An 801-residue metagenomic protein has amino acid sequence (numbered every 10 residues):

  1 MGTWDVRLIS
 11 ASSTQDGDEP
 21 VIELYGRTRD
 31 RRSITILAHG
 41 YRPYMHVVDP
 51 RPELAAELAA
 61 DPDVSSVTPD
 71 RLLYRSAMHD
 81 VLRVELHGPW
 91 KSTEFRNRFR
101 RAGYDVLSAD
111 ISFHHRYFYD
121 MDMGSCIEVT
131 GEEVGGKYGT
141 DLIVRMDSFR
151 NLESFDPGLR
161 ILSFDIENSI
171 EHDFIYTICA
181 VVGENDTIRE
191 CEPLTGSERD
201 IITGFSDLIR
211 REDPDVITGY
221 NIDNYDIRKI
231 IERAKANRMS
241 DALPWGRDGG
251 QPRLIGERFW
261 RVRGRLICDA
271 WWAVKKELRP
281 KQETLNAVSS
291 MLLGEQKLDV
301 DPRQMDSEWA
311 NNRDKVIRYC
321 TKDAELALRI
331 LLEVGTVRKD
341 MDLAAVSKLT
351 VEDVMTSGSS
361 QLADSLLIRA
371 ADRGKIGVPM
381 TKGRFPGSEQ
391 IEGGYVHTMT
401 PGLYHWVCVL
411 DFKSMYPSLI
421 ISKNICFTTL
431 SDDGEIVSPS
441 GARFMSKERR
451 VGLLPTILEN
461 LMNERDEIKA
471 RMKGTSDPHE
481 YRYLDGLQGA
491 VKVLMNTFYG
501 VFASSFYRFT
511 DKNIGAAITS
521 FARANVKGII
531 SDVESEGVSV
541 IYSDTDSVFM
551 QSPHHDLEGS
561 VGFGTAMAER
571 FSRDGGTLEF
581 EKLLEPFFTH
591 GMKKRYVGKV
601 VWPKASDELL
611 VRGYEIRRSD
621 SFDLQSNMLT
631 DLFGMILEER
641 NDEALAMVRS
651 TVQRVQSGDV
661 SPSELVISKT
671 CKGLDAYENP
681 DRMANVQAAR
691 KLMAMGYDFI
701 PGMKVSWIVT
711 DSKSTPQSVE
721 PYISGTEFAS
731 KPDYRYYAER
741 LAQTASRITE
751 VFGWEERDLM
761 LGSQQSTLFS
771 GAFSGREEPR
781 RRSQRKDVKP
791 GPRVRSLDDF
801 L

Functional and structural regions predicted by a protein language model:
G2, S125-I127, D306-K423, E480-A524 (+4 more regions): Common nucleic-acid-contacting/processivity interface regions adjacent to the catalytic cores of nucleic-acid enzymes
G2-P62, G139-D141, D147-T218, N237: Conserved RNase H-like, two-metal-ion catalytic cores of nucleic-acid enzymes
R75-F155: N-terminal accessory regions of nucleic-acid-interacting proteins
E85, L152-F155, K691-L801: Low-complexity, acidic/Ser/Thr- and charged residue-rich accessory regions of DNA metabolism proteins
A109, M123-G124, E257, P379 (+3 more regions): Catalytic nucleotidyl-transfer cores of nucleotide-processing enzymes
I217, I227, A236-E325: Active-site-proximal helix-loop-helix substrate-binding element of RNase H-like nuclease domains
R465, G537-Q551: Catalytic palm active-site di-aspartate
Q551-P721: C-terminal polymerase-core module
